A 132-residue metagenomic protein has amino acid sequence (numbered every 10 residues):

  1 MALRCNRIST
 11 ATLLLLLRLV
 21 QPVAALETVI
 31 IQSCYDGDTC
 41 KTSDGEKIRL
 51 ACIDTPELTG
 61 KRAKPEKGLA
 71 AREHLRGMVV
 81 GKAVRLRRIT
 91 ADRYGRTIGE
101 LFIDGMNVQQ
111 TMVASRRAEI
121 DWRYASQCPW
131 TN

Functional and structural regions predicted by a protein language model:
A2-T12, L16-N132: Small beta-barrel nucleic-acid-binding modules, primarily SNase/OB-fold domains and secondarily Tudor-like barrels
